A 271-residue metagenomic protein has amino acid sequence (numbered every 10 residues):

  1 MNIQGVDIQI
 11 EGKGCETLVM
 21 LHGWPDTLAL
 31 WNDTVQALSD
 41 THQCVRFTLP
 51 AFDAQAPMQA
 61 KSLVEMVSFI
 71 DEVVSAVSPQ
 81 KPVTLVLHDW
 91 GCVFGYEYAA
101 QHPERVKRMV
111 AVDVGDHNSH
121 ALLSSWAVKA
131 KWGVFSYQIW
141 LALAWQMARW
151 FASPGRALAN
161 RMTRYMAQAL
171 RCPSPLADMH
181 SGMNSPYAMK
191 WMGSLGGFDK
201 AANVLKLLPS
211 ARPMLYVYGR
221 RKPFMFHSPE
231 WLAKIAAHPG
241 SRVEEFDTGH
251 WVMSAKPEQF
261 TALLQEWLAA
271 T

Functional and structural regions predicted by a protein language model:
M1-E11: A short loop-to-beta-strand scaffold at the N-terminal edge of the catalytic core in hydrolase folds
I10-A56: Conserved HGGG/HGGXW glycine-rich cap/lid loop of the alpha/beta-hydrolase fold
V19-G23, H88, Y218-G219: The conserved beta1-alpha1 loop
W24, V86-F94, S254-P257: Conserved beta-strand->loop/alpha-helix structural units within folded catalytic cores of enzymes with alpha/beta
A29, V45, F52-T84, V93-G240 (+2 more regions): Flexible "cap/lid" subdomain of the alpha/beta-hydrolase fold that forms the substrate-access gate
V73-V77, L263-T271: C-terminal alpha-helix
T248-P257, T261: Catalytic histidine-centered segment of alpha/beta-hydrolase-like enzymes
